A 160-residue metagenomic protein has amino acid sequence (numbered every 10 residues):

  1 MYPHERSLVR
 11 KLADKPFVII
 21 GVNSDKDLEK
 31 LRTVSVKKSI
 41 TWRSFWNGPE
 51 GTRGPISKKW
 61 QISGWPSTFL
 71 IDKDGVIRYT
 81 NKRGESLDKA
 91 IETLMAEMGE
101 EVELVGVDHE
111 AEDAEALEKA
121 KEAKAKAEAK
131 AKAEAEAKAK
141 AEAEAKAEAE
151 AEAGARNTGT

Functional and structural regions predicted by a protein language model:
M1-S39, P49-K58: Structural microenvironment flanking redox-active thiols in thiol-disulfide oxidoreductases
V9-L12, I91-G99: Sec/Tat-exported extracytoplasmic proteins
F17-V18, I40-R43, W65, E100-E103: Secondary-structure boundary/capping residues
V36-T41, N47-L94: Thiol/disulfide oxidoreductase modules built on the thioredoxin-like
M95-E112: Short, solvent-exposed cationic patches
A111-G154: Long, low-complexity, compositionally biased polyampholytic IDRs enriched for Lys/Glu and Gln/Arg
A155-T160: Short, solvent-exposed mixed-charge patches
